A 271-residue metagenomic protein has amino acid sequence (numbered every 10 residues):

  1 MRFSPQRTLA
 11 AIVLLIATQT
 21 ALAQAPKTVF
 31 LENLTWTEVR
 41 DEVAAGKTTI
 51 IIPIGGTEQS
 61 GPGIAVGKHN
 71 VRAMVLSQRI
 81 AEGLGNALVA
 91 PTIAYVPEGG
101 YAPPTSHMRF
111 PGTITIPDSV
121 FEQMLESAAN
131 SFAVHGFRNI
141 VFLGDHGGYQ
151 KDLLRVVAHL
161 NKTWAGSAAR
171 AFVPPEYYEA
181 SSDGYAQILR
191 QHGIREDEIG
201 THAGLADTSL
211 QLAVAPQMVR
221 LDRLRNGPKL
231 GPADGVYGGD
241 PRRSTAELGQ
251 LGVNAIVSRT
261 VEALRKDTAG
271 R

Functional and structural regions predicted by a protein language model:
M1-A10: Bacterial N-terminal signal peptides that target proteins for export
L9-T20: Bacterial N-terminal signal peptides
A23-V141, D145-R271: Extended, histidine- and acidic-residue-enriched regions that form the cofactor-binding/catalytic faces
